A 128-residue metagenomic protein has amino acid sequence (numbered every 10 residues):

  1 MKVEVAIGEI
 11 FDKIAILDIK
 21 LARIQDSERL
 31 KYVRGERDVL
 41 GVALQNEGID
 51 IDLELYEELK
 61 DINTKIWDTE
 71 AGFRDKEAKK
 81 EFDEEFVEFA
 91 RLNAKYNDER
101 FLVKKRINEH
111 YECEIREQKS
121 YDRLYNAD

Functional and structural regions predicted by a protein language model:
M1-D128: Extended, charge-rich alpha-helical interface modules
